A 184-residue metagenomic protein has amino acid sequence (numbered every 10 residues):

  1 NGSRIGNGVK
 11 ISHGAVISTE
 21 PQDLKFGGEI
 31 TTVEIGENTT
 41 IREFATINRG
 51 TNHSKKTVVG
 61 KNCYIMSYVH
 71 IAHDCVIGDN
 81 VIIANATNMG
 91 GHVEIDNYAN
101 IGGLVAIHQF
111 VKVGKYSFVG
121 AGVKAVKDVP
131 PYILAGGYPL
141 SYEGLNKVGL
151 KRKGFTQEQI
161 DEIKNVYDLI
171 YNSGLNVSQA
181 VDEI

Functional and structural regions predicted by a protein language model:
N1-G136, L140-S141: Structural signal for interior beta-strand "rungs" in well-ordered beta-sheet cores of soluble enzyme domains
G8, G14, K25, N38 (+2 more regions): Terminal amphipathic alpha-helical/low-complexity segments used for targeting or macromolecular assembly
